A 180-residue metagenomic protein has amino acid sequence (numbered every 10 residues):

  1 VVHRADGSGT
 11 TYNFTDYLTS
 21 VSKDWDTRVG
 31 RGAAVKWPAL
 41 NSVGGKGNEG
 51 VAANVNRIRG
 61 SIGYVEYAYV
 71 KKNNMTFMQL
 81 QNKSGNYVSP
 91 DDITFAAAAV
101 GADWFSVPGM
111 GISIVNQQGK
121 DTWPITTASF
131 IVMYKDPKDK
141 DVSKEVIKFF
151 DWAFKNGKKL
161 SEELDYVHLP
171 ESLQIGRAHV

Functional and structural regions predicted by a protein language model:
V1-G7: Short loop->beta-strand "edge-of-pocket" segments that line small-molecule binding or catalytic clefts across diverse
H3, E66, Q79, T127 (+1 more regions): Pocket-edge structural micro-motifs
G7-A102: Ligand-binding pocket segment of bilobal, Venus flytrap-like solute-binding proteins
W25-D26, W37-A39, W104, W123 (+2 more regions): Tryptophan-centered motif/residue detector
E49, A97-D121: Cyclophilin-type peptidyl-prolyl cis-trans isomerase
R57, V70-N73, V107, Q118 (+1 more regions): A generic structural signal for short, non-catalytic loop/turn and secondary-structure boundary residues
V115-R177: Extracellular/periplasmic juxtamembrane helices and adjacent flexible linkers that interface with membrane partners
